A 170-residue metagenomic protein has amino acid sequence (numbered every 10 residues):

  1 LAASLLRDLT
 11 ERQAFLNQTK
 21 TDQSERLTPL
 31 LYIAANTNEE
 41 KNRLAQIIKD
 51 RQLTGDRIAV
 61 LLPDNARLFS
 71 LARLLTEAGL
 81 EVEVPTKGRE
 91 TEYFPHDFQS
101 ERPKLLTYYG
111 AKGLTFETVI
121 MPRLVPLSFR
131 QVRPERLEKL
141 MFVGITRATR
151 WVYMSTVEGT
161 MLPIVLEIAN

Functional and structural regions predicted by a protein language model:
L1-L5, L44, L140-M141: Structural preference for long, well-ordered alpha-helical segments in enzyme cores
L1-Q23, P29-L30, A35: Conserved coupling/interface region of RecA-like P-loop/ASCE motor cores
L5-Q13, A78, V82, S155: Solvent-exposed amphipathic alpha-helical surface segments
Q18-Q23, N38-K41, K49-Y153, V165-A169: Core RecA-like ATPase module of SF1/SF2 helicases and allied nucleic-acid translocases
T156-M161: Short beta-alpha junction loops
